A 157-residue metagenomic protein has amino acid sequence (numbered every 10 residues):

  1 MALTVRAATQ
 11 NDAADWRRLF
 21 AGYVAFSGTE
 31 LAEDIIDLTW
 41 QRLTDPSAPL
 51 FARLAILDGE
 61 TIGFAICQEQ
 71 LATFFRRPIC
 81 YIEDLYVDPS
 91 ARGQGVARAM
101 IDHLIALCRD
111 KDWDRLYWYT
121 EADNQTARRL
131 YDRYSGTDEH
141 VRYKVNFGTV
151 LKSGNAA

Functional and structural regions predicted by a protein language model:
M1-N11, L151-A157: Conserved N-terminal entry element of GNAT/NAT acetyltransferase domains
A7-A13, R18-R77, E83, L107 (+1 more regions): Acetyl-CoA-dependent GNAT
D88, E121: Residue-level recognition of the GNAT/N-acetyltransferase active site
A91, G95-H103: Conserved acetyl-CoA pyrophosphate-binding loop and the N-cap/start of the following alpha-helix in GNAT-like
R98, A122-H140: Conserved active-site alpha-helix within GNAT-family acetyltransferase domains
C108-T120: Conserved GNAT acetyl-CoA-binding A-motif
T137, V141-A157: Terminal substrate-recognition subdomain of acyl/acetyltransferases
